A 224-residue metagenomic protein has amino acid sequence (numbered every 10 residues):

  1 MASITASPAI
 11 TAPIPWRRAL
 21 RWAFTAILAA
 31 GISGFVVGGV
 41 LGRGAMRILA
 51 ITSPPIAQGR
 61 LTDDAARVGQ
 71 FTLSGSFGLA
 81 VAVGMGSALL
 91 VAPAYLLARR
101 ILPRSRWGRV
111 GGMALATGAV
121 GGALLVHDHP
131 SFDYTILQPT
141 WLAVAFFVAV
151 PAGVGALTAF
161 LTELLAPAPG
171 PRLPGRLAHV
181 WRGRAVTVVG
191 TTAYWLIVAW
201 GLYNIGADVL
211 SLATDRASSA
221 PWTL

Functional and structural regions predicted by a protein language model:
A2-L224: Juxtamembrane/disordered regions of integral membrane proteins
